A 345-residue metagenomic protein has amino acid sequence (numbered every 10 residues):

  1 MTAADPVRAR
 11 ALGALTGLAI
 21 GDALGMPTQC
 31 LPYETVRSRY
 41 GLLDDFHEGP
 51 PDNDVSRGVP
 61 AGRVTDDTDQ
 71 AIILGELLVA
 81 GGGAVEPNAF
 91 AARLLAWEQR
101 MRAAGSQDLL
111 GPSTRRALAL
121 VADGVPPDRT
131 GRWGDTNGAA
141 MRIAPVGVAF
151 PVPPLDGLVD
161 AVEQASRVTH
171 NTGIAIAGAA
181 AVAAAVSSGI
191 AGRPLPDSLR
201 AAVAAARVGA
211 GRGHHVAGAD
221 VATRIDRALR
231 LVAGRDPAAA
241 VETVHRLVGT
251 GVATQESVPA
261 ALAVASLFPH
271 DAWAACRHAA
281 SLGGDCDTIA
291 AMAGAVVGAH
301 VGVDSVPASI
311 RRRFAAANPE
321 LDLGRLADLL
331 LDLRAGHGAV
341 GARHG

Functional and structural regions predicted by a protein language model:
M1-G345: Structured, active/binding-site neighborhoods that engage oxygen-rich ligands
